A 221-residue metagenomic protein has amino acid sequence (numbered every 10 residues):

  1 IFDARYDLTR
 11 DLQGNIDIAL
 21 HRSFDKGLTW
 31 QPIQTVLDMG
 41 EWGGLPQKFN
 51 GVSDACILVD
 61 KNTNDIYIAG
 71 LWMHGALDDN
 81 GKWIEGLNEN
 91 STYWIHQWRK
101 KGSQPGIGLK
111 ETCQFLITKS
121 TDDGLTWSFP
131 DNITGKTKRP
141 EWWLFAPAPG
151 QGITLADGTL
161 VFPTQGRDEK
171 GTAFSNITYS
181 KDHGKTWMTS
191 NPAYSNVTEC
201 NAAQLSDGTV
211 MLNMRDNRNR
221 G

Functional and structural regions predicted by a protein language model:
I1-G221: Asp-box/BNR beta-propeller blade signature and adjacent active/binding-site loops in extracellular glycan-interacting
